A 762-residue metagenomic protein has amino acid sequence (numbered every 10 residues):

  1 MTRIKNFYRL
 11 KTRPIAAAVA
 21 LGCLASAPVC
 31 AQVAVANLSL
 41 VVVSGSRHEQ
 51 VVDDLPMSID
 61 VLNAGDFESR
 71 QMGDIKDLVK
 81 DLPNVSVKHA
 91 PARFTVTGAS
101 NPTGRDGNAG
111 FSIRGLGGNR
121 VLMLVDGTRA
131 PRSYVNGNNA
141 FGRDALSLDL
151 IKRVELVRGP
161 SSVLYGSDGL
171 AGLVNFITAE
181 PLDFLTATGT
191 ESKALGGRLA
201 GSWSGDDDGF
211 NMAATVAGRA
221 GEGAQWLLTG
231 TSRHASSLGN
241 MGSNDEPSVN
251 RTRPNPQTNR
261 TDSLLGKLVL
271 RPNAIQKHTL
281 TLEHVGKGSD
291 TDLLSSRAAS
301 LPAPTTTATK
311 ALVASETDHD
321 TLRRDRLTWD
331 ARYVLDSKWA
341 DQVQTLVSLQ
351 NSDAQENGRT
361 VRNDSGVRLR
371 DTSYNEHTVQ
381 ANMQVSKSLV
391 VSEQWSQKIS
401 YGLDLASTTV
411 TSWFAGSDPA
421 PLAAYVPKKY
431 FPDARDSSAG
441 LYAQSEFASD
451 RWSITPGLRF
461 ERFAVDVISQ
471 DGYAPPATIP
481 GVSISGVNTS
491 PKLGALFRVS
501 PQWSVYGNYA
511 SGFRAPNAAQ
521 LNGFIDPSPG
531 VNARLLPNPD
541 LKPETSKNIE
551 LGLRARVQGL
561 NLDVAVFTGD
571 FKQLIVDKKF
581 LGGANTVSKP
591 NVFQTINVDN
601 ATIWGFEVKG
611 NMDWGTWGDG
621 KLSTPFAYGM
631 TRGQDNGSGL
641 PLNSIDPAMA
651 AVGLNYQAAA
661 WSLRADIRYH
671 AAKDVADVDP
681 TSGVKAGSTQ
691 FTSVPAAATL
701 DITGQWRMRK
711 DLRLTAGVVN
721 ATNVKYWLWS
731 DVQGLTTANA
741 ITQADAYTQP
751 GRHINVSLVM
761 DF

Functional and structural regions predicted by a protein language model:
F111, R129-R158: Short acidic/polar hinge/loop motifs at secondary-structure boundaries that mediate gating or recognition
D144-R198, D761: A beta-strand signature from Gram-negative outer-membrane beta-barrel systems, especially the internal plug domain
L182, K193-R198, S202-S204, D208-D320: Periplasmic-side early beta-strands and strand-to-turn transitions of outer-membrane beta-barrels
A235, D341-T360, R498, S504-A510 (+3 more regions): Membrane-embedded beta-barrel scaffold of Gram-negative outer-membrane proteins
R271-V285, L322-Y473, P480, S485 (+4 more regions): Face-selective signature of the C-terminal outer-membrane beta-barrel domain
S396-K398, D404-A406, K429-G569, L622-P625 (+3 more regions): Structural signature of Gram-negative outer-membrane beta-barrels, strongest in the C-terminal barrel of TonB-dependent
A448-I454, F463, N561, V566-F571 (+2 more regions): Gram-negative outer-membrane beta-barrel transporters
F513, K572, D577, T624 (+2 more regions): C-terminal beta-signal and adjacent terminal beta-strands/loops of Gram-negative outer-membrane beta-barrel proteins
